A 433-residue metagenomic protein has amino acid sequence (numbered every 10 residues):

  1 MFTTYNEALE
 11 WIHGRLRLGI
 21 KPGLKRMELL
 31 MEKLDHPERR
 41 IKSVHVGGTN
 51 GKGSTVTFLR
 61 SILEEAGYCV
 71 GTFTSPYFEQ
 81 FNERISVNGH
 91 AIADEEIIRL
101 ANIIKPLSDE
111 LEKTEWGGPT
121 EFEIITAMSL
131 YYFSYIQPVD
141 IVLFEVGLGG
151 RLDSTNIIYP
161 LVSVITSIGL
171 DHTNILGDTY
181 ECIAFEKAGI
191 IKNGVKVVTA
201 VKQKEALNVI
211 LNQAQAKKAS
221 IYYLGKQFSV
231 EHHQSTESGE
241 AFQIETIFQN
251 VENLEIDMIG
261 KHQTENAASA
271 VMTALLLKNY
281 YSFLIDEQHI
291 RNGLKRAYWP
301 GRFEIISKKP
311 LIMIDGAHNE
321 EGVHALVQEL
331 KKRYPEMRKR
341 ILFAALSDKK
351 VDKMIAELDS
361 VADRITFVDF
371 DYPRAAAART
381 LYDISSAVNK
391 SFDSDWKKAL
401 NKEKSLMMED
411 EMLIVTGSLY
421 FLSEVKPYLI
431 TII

Functional and structural regions predicted by a protein language model:
M1-G48, T55-Y68, F73, D109-W116: Short functional linear segments
M31-E32, H36-R39, E65-I158, L176: ATP-dependent carboxylate-amine ligase catalytic core
R39-R40, I136, D140-F144, D153-V164 (+3 more regions): Nucleotide phosphate-binding/pyrophosphate-handling subdomain across enzymes that bind or process nucleotide phosphates
M128-I175, L207, L211-N253: Extended acidic/charged loop-beta regions that coordinate divalent cations and stabilize anionic phosphate/carboxylate
A184-N193: Membrane-proximal helix-turn-helix segments that form the acceptor-binding/catalytic region of lipid-linked
A200-V201, Q213-S235, I256-K261, H289-R296 (+5 more regions): Beta-strand->loop->alpha-helix junctions that form or flank phosphate-binding loops in nucleotide-handling enzymes
Q203-N212, A216-Y222, L311-I314, E320 (+1 more regions): C-terminal helical cap/extension that packs against the catalytic core of soluble nucleotide-cofactor enzymes
S418: Active-site-proximal loop/hinge segments that shape catalytic or ion-binding/gating pockets
